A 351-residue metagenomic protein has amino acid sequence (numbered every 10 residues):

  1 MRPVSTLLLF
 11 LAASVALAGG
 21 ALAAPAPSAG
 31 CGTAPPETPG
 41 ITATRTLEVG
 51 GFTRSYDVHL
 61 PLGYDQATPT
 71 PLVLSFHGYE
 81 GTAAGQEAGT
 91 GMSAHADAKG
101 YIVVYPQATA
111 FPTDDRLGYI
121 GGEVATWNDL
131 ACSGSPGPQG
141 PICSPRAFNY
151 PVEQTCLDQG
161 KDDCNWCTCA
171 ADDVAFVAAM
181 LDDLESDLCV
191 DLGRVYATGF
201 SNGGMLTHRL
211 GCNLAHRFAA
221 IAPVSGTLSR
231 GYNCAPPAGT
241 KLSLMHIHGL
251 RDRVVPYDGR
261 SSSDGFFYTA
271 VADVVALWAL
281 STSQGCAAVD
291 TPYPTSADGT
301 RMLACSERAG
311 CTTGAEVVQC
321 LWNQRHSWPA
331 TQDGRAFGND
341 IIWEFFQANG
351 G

Functional and structural regions predicted by a protein language model:
M1-L8: Bacterial N-terminal signal peptides that target proteins for export
L8-A18: Bacterial N-terminal signal peptides
L22-L72, A84-T90, H95-I102, C169 (+7 more regions): A domain-start/cap signature at the N-terminus of enzymes
L47-L60, A67-Y196, R209, N213 (+1 more regions): Serine-hydrolase catalytic machinery in alpha/beta-hydrolase-like enzymes
L74-F76, V224, W322: Alpha/beta-hydrolase
Y79, A108, L250-R253, Y257-R260 (+1 more regions): Acidic beta-to-alpha connecting loop that harbors the catalytic carboxylate
C156-D163, L280-G351: Alpha/beta-hydrolase-fold serine-hydrolase catalytic core, especially in secreted/extracellular enzymes
H216-G314: The feature captures the conserved acid-bearing segment of alpha/beta-hydrolase catalytic domains
